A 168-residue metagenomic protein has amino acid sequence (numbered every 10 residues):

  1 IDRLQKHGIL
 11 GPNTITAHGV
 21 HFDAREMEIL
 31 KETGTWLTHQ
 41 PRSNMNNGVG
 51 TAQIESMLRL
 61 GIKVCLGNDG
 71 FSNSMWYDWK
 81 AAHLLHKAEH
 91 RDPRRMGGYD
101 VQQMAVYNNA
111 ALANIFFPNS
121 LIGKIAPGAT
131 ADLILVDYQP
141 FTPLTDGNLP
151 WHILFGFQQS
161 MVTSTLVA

Functional and structural regions predicted by a protein language model:
I1-N73, H90, R95-M96: Active-site core of metal-dependent hydrolases
I9-L10, K31-E32, L58-R59, I125-A129 (+2 more regions): A structural signal for short secondary-structure junctions
T16, L30, L37, D69 (+5 more regions): Divalent metal-coordination and catalytic microenvironments
G50, W76-D78, A113, D146: Short, well-ordered secondary-structure micro-motifs
D69, N73-D78, V162: Short, acidic (Asp/Glu-rich) active-site segment that either coordinates a divalent metal cofactor
A82-K87: Active-site "cap" helix and flanking loop/linker of ATP-utilizing ligase/carboxylase catalytic domains
A88-F141: C-terminal structural cap/anchor segments
T130-A168: C-terminal cap of metal-dependent C-N hydrolases
